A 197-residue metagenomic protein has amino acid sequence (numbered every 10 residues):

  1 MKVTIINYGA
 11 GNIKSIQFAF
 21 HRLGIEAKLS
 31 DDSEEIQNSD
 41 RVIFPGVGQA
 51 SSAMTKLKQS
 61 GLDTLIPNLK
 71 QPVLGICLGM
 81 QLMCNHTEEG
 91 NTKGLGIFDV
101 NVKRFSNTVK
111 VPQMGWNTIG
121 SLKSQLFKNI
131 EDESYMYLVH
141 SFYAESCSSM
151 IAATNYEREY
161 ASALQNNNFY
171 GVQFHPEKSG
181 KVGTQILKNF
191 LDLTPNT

Functional and structural regions predicted by a protein language model:
M1-T4: Extreme N-terminal starter segment of soluble prokaryotic enzymes
G11: Conserved Rossmann-like nucleotide-cofactor binding loop
A27-N38: Short acidic low-complexity segments
G48-M114: Cysteine-nucleophile active-site neighborhood
T87-R158: Pocket-forming structural segment of enzyme catalytic cores
E133, Q165-Y170: Beta-strand-turn-beta hairpins that frame and shape the catalytic cleft of phosphate-ester-processing enzymes
R158-Q165: Short, surface-exposed beta-strand/loop micro-motifs that present aromatic residues
F174-T197: Acyltransferase
